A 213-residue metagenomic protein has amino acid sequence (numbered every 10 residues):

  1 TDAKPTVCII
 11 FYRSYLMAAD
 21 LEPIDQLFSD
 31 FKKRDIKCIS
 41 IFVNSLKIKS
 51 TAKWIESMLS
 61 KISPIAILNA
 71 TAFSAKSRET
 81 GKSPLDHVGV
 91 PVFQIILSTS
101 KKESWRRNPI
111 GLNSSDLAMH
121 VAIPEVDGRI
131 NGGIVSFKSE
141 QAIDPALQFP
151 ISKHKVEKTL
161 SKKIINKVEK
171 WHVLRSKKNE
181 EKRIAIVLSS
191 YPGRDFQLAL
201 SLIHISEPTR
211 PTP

Functional and structural regions predicted by a protein language model:
T1-D25, K32-K33, P192-R194: A short, flexible N-terminal coil/short beta segment enriched in small residues
T1-T6, P84-D86, V92-Q94, T99-A185 (+2 more regions): Flexible inter-domain linker/hinge segments
Y15-A18, L46-K49, S74-S77, S100-S104 (+1 more regions): Flexible loop/turn segments at secondary-structure boundaries
M17, K33, K37-L59, K177-A185: Metallocofactor- and cofactor-centric catalytic cores in central/energy metabolism, strongly enriched
D25-I39, S206: Short helix-loop-beta junction
I39-F42, K47, I55-I62, K76-I96: Internal alpha/beta domain cores that form substrate/cofactor-binding pockets in large enzymes and binding proteins
S63-I67: Proline-aspartate-enriched helix->loop->beta-strand connector
I203-P213: Single conserved hydrophobic/aromatic residue that forms the stacking wall/gate of nucleotide- or nucleobase-binding
